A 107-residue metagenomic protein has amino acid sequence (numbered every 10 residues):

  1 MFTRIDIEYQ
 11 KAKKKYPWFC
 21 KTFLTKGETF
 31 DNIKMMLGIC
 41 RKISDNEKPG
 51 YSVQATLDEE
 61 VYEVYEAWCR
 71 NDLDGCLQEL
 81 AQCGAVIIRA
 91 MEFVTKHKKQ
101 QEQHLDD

Functional and structural regions predicted by a protein language model:
M1-D107: Flexible "arm" and connector segments at domain edges
